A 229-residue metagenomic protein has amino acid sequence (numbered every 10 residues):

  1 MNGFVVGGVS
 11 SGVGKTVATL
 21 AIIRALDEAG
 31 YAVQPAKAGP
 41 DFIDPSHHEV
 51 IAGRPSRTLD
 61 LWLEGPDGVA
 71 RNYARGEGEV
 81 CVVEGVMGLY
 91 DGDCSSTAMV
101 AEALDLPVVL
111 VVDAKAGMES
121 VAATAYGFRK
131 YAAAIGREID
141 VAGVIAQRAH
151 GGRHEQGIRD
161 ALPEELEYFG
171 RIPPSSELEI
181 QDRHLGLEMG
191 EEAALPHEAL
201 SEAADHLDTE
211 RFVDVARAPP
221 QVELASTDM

Functional and structural regions predicted by a protein language model:
M1-N2, M229: A short, charged/proline- and glycine-enriched loop that marks the coil->beta-strand transition at the N-terminal
N2-L104, V112-D140, G152-Q156: ATP-dependent carboxylate-amine ligase catalytic core
V108-V111, F169-R171: Short hydrophobic alpha-helical runs that function as membrane-insertion/retention elements
S120-D228: Internal gly/pro-rich beta-alpha loop/helix module that stabilizes soluble enzyme cofactors or their anionic handles
